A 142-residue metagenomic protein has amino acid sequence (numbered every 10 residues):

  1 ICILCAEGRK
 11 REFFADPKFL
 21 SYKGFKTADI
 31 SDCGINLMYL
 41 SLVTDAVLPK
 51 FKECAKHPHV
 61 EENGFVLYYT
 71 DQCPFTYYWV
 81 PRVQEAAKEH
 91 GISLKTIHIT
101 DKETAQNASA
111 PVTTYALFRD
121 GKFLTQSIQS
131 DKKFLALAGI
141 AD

Functional and structural regions predicted by a protein language model:
I1-F13, K18: Conserved GNAT acetyl-CoA-binding A-motif
F13-G24, V83: Short, aromatic/basic amphipathic alpha-helical patches
G24-M38: Conserved catalytic-core motifs of GNAT/GCN5-like acyltransferases
G34-C54: Short, structured interface segments
E53-E89: Local sequence-structure signature of Cys/Sec-based thiol-disulfide redox active-site neighborhoods
L94-T113: Thioredoxin-like thiol-disulfide oxidoreductase module
S109-F118, Q129: Structural micro-motif
R119-D142: Non-catalytic, surface beta->alpha helical segment in thiol-disulfide oxidoreductase systems
